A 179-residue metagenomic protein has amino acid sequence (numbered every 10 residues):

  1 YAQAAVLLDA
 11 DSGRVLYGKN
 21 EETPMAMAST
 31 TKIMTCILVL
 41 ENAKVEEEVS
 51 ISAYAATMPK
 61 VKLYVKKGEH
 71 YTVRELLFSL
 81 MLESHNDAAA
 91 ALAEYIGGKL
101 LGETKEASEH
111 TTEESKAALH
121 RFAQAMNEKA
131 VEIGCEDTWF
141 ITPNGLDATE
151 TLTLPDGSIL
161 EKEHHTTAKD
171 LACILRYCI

Functional and structural regions predicted by a protein language model:
Y1-K169, C178-I179: Active-site-adjacent loops and short helices of periplasmic peptidoglycan-processing enzymes
L175: Hydrophobic "lid"/C-terminal helical patch of Rossmann-like NAD(P)-dependent dehydrogenase/epimerase domains
